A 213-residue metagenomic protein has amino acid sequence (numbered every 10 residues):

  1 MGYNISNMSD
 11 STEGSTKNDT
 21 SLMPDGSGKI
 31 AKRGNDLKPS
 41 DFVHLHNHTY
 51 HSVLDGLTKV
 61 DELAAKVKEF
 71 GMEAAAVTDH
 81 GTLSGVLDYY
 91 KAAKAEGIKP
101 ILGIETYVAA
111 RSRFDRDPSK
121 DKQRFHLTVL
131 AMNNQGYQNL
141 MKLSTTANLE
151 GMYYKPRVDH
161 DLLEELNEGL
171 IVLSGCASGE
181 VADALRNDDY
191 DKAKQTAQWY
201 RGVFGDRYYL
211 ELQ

Functional and structural regions predicted by a protein language model:
M1-Q213: Phosphodiester-processing cores and adjacent nucleic acid-binding clamps
